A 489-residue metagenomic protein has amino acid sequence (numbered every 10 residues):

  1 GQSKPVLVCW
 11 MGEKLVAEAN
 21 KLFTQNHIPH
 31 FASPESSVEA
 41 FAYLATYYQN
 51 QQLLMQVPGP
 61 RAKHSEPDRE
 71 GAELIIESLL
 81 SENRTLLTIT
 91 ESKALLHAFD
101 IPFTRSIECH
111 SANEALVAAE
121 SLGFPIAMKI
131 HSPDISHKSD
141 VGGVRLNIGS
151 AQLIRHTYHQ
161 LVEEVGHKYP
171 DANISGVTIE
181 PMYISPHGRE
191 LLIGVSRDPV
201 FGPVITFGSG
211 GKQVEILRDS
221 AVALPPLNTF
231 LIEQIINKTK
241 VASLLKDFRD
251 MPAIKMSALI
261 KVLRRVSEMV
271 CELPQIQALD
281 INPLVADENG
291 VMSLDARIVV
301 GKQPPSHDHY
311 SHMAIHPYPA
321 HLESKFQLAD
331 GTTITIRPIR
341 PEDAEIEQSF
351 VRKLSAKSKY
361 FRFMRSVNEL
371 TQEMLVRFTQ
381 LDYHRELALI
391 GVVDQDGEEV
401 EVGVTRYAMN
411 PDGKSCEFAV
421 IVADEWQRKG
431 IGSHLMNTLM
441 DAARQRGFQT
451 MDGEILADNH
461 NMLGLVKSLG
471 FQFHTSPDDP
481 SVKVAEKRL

Functional and structural regions predicted by a protein language model:
G1-S366, E373-Y407, S415-C416, I421 (+4 more regions): ATP-dependent carboxylate/acyl-activation modules
G453-L463: Conserved beta-strand-loop-alpha-helix junction that forms the acyl-donor binding cleft
E454, K467-E486: Conserved catalytic-core motifs of GNAT/GCN5-like acyltransferases
